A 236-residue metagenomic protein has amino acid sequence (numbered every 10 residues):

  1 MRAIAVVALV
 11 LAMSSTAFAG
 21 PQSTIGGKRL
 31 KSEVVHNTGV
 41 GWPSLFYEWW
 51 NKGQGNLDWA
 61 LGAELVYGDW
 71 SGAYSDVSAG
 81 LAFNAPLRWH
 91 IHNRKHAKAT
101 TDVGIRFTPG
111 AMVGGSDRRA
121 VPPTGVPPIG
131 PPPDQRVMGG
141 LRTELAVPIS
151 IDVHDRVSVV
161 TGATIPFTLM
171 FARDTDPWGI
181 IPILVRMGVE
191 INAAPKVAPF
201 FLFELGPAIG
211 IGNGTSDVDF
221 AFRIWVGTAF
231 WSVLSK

Functional and structural regions predicted by a protein language model:
A5-S15: Bacterial N-terminal signal peptides
V10, G27, T38, R94-H96: Sterically constrained small-residue positions within well-ordered secondary structures of folded domains
S15, K28-V34, V40-Y47, L61 (+5 more regions): Solvent-exposed, well-ordered amphipathic alpha-helical segments that flank/support binding or catalytic loops
F18-Y74, G114, R223, G227-K236: Short glycine/proline- and aromatic-enriched beta-strand/turn motifs that initiate or cap beta-hairpins
V34-F46, E64-L81, G139, M170-I181 (+1 more regions): Solvent-exposed loop/turn segments connecting transmembrane beta-strands in outer-membrane beta-barrel proteins
N51, W89-D102, F107-K236: Outer-membrane beta-barrel transmembrane domain signature
E64-R106: Mid-chain, structured segments of secreted extracytoplasmic proteins
